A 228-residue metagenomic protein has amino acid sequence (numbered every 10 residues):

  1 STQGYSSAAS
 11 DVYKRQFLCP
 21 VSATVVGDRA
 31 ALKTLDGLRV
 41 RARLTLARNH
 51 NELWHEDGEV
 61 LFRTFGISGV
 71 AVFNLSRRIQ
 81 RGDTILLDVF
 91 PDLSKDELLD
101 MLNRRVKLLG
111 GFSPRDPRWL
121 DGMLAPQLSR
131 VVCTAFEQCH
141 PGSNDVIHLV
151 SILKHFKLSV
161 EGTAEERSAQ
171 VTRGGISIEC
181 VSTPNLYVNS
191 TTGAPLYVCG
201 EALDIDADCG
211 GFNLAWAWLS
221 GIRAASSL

Functional and structural regions predicted by a protein language model:
S1-Y13: Single conserved hydrophobic/aromatic residue that forms the stacking wall/gate of nucleotide- or nucleobase-binding
S10, A215-L228: An active-site-proximal "capping" alpha-helix that borders the catalytic cofactor pocket
S10-A31: Glycine-rich loop(s) and the adjacent beta-strand/alpha-helix scaffold that form part
D28-H50: Extended, Lys/Arg-enriched charged tracts that mediate electrostatic binding to polyanionic substrates
R43-C199, D208-G210, A215, S226: Residue-level recognition of phosphate/Mg2+-coordinating polar/acidic sites in nucleotide-handling active sites
A202: Active-site metal-binding loops of divalent metal-dependent hydrolases
